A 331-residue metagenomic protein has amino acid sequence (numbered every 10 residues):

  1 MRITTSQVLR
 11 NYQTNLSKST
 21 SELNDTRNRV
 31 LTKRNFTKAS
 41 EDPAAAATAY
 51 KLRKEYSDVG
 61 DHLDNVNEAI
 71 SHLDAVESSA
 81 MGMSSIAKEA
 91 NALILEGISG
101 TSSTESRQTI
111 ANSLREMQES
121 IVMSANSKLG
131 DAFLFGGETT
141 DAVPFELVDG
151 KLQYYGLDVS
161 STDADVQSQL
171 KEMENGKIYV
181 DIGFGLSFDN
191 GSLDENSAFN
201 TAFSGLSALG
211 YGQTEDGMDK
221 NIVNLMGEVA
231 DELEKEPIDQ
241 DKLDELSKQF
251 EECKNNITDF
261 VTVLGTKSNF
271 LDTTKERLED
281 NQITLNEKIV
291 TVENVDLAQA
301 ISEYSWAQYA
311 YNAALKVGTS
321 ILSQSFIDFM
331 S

Functional and structural regions predicted by a protein language model:
M1-D141, D231-S331: Amphipathic alpha-helical polymerization modules
L16, R27-V30, R34, A44 (+3 more regions): Polar, low-complexity export/assembly segments characteristic of proteins that are secreted or assemble on the cell
